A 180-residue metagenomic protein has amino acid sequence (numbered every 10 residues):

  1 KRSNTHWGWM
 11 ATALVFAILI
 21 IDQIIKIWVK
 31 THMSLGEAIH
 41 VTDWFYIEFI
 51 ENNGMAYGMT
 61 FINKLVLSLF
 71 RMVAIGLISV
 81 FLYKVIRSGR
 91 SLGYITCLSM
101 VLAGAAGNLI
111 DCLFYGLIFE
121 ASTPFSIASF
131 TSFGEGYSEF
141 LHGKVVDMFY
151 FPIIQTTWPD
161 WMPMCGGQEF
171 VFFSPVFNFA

Functional and structural regions predicted by a protein language model:
K1-A180: Alpha-helical transmembrane bundles and membrane-interface segments of multipass inner-membrane proteins
